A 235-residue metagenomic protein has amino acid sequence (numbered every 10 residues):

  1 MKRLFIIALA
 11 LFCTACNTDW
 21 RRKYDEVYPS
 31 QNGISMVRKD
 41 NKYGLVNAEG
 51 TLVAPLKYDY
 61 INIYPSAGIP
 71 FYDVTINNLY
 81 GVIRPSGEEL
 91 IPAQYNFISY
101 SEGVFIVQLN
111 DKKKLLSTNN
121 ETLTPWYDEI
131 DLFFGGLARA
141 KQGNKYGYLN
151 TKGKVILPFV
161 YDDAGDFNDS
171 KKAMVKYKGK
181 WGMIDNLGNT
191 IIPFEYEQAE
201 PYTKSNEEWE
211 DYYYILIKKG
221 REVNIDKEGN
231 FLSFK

Functional and structural regions predicted by a protein language model:
L4-F12: Sec-dependent N-terminal signal peptides
C16-K235: Residue-level detector of conserved, function-critical positions
